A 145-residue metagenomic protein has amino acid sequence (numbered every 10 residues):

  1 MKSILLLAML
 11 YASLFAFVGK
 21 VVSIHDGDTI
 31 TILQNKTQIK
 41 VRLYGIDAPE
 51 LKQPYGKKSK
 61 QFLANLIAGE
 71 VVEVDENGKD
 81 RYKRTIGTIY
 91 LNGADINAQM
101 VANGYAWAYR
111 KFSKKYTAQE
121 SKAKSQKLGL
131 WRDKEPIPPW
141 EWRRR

Functional and structural regions predicted by a protein language model:
K2-L7, Y11-R145: Small beta-barrel nucleic-acid-binding modules, primarily SNase/OB-fold domains and secondarily Tudor-like barrels
